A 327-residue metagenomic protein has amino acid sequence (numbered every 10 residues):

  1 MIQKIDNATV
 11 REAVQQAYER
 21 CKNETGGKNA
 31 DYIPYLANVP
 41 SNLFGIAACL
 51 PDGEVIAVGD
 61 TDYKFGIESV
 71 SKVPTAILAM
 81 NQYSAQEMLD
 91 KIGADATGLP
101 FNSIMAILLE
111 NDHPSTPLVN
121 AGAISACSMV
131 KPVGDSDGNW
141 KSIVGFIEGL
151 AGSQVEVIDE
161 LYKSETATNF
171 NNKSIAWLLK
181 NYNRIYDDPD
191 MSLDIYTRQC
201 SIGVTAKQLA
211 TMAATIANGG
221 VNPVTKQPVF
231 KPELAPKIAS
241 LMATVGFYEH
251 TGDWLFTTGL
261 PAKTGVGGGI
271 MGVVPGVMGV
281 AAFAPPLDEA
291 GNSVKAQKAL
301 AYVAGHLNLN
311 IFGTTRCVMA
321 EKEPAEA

Functional and structural regions predicted by a protein language model:
M1-R11, E19, N23-P40, G66-P74: Non-catalytic interaction/Regulatory regions outside core domains
I2-G26, A79-Q199: Active-site-adjacent helix/loop patches that line small-molecule binding or acyl-intermediate pockets
K22-V58, M271-G272: A short, well-structured edge-of-sheet supersecondary motif
L36-V39, S115-T116, A167, G259-K263 (+1 more regions): Short Gly/Pro-enriched turn/cap motifs at secondary-structure boundaries
D52-G53, G66-L89, M212, V280: Active-site SXXK
D62-K64: A short acidic/small-residue loop/turn micro-motif
T166-N169, W177-K237, D288-S293: Penicillin-binding protein/beta-lactamase superfamily catalytic region
G219-A327: Structured C-terminal helix/loop/strand segments within mature extracytoplasmic catalytic/sensor domains
